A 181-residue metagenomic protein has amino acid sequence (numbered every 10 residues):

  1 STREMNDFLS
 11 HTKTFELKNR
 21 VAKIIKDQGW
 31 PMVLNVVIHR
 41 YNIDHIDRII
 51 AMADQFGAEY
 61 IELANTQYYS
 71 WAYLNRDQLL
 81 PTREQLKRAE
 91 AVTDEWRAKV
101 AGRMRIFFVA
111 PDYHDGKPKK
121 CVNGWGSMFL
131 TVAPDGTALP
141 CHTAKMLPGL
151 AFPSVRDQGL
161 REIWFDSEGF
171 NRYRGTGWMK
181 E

Functional and structural regions predicted by a protein language model:
S1: Short glycine-rich anion-binding loops that position phosphate/pyrophosphate groups of nucleotides and phosphorylated
E4-W125, T131-L139, T143-Q158: Radical SAM enzyme [4Fe-4S]-AdoMet core and its adjacent flexible, acidic and glycine-rich loops/tails across
K145-E181: Membrane-interface junctions of multi-pass transporters
